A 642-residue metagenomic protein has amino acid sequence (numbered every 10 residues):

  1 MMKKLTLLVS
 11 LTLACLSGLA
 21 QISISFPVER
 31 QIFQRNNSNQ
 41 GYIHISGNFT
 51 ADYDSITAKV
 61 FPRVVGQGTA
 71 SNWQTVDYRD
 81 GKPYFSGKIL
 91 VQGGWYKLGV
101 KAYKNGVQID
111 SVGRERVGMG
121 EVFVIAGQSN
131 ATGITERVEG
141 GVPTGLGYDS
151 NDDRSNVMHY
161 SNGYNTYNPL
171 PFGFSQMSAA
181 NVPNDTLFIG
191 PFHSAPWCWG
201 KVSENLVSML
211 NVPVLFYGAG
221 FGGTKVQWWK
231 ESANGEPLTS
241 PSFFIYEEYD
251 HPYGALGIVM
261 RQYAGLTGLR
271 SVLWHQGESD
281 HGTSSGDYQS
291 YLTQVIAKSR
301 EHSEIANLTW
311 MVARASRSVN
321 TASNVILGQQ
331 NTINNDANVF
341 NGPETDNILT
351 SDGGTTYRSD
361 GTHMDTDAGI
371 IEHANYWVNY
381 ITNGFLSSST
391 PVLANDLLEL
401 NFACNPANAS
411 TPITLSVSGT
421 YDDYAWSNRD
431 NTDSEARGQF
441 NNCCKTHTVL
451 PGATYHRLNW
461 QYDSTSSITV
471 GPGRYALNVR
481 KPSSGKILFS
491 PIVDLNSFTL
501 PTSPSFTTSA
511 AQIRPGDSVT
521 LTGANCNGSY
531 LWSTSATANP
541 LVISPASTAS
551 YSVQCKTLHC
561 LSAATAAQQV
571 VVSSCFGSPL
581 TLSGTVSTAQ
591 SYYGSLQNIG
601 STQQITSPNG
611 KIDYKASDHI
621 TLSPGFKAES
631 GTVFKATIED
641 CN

Functional and structural regions predicted by a protein language model:
Q21-D396: Cell-envelope and extracellular/periplasmic
Q21-F26, L393-F402, L500-T508: Proline-enriched interdomain boundary motifs that mark the N-terminal boundary and often initiate the first structured
Y42-S46, A409-S418, Q512, G516-N525: A short beta-strand segment in extracellular, disulfide-stabilized domains
V100-A102, V479-K481, C555: Conserved structural position at the C-terminal beta-strand of extracellular beta-sandwich adhesion modules
N105-S111, P482-S490, L558-T565: Short, exposed coil/turn segments at beta-strand boundaries within extracellular/luminal domains
G419-A425, N525-L531: Solvent-exposed loop segments of extracellular immunoglobulin-like
E435-Y475, N539-L558: Solvent-exposed segments in extracellular or luminal domains encompassing
F576-N642: Extracellular beta-helix/beta-solenoid repeat scaffolds
